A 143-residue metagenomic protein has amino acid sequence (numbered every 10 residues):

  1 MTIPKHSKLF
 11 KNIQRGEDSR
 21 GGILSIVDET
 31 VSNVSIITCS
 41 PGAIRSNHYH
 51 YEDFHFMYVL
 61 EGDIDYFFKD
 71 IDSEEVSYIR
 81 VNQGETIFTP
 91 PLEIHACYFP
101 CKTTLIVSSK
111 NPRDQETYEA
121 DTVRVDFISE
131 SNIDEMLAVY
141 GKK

Functional and structural regions predicted by a protein language model:
M1-N33, K142-K143: A short, N-terminal "cap"/entry segment at the start of jelly-roll beta-barrel domains of the cupin/DSBH fold
K8-L9, P100-K143: Double-stranded beta-helix
I23, N47, Y66-F67, T89 (+2 more regions): Short beta-strand His + acidic residue motifs that chelate non-heme Fe in jelly-roll/DSBH and cupin folds
T30, E52, E85, E93 (+2 more regions): A generic "binding-loop/recognition-motif" signal
S35-E52: Conserved short histidine dyad/triad with adjacent acidic residue
S40-G42, Q83-G84, P90-L92, K102: Tight coil/turn sites that cap or link beta-strands
E52-D65, K69: Glycine- and acidic-residue-biased ligand/ion/polar-headgroup-sensing regions
I71-P91: Short acidic-glycine-tyrosine-enriched beta hairpin
